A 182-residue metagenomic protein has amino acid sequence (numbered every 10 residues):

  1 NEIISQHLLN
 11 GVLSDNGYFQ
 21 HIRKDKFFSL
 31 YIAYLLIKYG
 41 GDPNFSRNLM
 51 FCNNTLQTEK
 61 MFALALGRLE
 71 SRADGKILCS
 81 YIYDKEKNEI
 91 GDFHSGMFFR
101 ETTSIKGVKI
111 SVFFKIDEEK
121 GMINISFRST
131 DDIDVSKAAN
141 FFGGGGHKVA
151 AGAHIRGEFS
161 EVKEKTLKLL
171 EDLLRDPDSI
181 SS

Functional and structural regions predicted by a protein language model:
I3-L9, L13-F141, G146-S182: Hydrophobic helix-and-loop "lid/oligomerization" segment in the mid-to-C-terminal part of catalytic domains
